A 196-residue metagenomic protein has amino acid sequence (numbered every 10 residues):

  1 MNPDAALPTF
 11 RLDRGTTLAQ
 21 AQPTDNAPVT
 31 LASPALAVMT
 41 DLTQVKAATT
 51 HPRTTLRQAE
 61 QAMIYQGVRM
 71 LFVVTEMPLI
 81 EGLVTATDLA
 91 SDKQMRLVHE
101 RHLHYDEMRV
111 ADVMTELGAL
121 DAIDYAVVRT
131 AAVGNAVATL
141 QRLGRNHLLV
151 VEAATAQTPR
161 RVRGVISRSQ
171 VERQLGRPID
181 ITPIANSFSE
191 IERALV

Functional and structural regions predicted by a protein language model:
M1-V196: Tandem CBS (Cystathionine beta-synthase) repeat/Bateman regulatory domains
